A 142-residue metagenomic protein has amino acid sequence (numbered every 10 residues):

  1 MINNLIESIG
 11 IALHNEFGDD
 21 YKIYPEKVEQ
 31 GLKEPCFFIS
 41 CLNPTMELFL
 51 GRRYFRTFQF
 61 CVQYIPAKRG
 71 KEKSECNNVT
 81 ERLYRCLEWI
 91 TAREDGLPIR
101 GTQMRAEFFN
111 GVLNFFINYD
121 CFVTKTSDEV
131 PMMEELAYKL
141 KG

Functional and structural regions predicted by a protein language model:
M1-Y24, P44-G142: Charged, amphipathic alpha-helical segments and their flanking helix caps
Y24-K33: Short acidic low-complexity segments
K33-L42: A short, hydrophobic beta-strand-centered structural micro-motif
